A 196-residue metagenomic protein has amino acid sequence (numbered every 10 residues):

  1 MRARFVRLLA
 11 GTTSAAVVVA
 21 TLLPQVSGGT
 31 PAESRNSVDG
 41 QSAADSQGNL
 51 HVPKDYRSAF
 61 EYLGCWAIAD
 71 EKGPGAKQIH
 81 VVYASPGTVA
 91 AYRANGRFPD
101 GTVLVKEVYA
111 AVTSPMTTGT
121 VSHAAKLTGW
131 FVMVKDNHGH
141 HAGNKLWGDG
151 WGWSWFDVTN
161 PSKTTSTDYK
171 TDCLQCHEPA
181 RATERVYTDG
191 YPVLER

Functional and structural regions predicted by a protein language model:
R2-A15: Bacterial N-terminal signal peptides that target proteins for export
T13-Q25: Hydrophobic core
L22-R35: Signal peptide processing junction and immediate N-terminal pro/mature segment of secreted/exported proteins
E33-N36, G40, A44, V52-E61 (+4 more regions): Sequence context surrounding c-type heme c attachment/ligation sites in exported
Q78-V89: Short, structured beta-strand/loop micro-motifs enriched in basic residues and often containing a Trp
